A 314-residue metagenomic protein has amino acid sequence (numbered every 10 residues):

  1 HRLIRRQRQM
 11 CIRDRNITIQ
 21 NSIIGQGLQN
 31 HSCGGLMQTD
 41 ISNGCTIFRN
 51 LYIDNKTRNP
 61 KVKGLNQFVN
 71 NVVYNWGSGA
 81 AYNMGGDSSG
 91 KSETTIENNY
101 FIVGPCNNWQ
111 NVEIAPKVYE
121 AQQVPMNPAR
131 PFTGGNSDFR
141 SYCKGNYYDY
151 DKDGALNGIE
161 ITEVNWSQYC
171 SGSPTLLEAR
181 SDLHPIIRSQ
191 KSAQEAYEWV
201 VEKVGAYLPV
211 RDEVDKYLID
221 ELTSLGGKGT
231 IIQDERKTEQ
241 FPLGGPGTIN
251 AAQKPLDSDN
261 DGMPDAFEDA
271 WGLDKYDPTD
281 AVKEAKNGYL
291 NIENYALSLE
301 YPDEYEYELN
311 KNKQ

Functional and structural regions predicted by a protein language model:
H1-I12: Single conserved hydrophobic/aromatic residue that forms the stacking wall/gate of nucleotide- or nucleobase-binding
R13, Q38, Y52-I53, K61-K63 (+1 more regions): Low-complexity, polar/charged sequence tracts that form flexible coils or short amphipathic helices and often embed
T18, I23, T46, L51 (+5 more regions): Discrete beta-strand positions within long extracellular beta-solenoid architectures
I19-M37, W109-P125: Acidic/polar low-complexity surface segments
G27, Q38-R49, V62-K63: Ligand/cofactor pocket segment of small-molecule handling proteins
V62-Q240: Extracellular beta-rich repeat passengers
E239-Q314: Extracellular calcium-associated, cysteine-rich motifs in secreted modular proteins
